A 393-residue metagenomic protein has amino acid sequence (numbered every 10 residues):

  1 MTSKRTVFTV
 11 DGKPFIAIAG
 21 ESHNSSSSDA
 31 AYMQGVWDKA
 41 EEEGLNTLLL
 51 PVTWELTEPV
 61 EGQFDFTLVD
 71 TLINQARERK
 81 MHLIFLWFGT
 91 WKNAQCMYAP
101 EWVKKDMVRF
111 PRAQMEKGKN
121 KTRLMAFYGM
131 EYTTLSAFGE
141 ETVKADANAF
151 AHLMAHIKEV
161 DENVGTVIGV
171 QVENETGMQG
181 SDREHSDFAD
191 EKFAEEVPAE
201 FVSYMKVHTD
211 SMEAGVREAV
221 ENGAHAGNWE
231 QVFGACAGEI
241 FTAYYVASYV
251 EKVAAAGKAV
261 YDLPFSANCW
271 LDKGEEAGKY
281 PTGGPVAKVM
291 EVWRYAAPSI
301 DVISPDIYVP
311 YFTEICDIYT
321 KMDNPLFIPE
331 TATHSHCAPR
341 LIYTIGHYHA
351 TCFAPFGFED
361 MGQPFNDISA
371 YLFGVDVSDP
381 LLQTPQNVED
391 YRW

Functional and structural regions predicted by a protein language model:
M1-N46: N-terminal carbohydrate-binding accessory modules
V10, N148, G165, Q171 (+3 more regions): Substrate-binding clefts and catalytic carboxylate motifs of secreted carbohydrate-active enzymes
I16-G20, N46-L50, L83-W87, I168-V172 (+4 more regions): Hydrophobic faces of well-ordered beta-strands that scaffold small-molecule active sites in alpha/beta enzyme cores
H23-S25, T53, F88-K92, V172-G177 (+4 more regions): Active-site beta-loop-alpha junctions enriched in small/polar residues
S25-E42, G278-A296, F312-I315, A338-L341: Short, acidic/polar
Y32-R112, I157, V246-V260: Aromatic-lined substrate-binding rim segments of carbohydrate-active enzymes
R77, M81, K252-L263, V289-D390: Catalytic-core region of carbohydrate-active enzymes that cleave or remodel glycosidic bonds
F110-M290: Polysaccharide-binding and catalytic clefts of secreted carbohydrate-active enzymes
